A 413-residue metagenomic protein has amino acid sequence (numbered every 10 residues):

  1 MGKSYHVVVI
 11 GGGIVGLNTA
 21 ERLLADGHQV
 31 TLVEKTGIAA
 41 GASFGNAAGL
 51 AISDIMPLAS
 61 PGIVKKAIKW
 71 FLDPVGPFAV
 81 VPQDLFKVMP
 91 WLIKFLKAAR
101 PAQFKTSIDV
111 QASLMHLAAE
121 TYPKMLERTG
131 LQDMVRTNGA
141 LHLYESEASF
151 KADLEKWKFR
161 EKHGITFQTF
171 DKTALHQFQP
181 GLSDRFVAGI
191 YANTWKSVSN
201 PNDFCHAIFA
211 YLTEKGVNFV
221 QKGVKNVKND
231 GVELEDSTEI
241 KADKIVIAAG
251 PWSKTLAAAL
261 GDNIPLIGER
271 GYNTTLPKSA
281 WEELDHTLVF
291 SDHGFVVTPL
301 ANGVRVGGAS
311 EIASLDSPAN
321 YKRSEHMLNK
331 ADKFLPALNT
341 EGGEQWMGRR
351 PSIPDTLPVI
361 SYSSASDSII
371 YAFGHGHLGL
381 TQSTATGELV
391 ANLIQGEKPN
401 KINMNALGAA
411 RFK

Functional and structural regions predicted by a protein language model:
K3-G13: Beta1/beta-strand and adjacent pyrophosphate-binding region of the FAD-binding site in flavoprotein oxidoreductases
G16-L17: N-terminal Rossmann-fold NAD(P) dinucleotide-binding loop
A25-F44: Glycine-rich FAD pyrophosphate-binding loop
K35, N46-G49, D54, L58-A98 (+2 more regions): Active-site substrate-recognition segment that forms the wall of the catalytic cavity or substrate channel
A48-D171: Dinucleotide-binding Rossmann-like beta1-alpha1 core, especially the glycine-rich loop that anchors the ADP
T106-A119, H142-A152, Q177-F178, I190-A210 (+2 more regions): Short beta-strand to alpha-helix junction loop
K151-H163, L182-D230, L234-D236, I240-K244: Helical element adjacent to the flavin cofactor pocket in flavoenzyme catalytic cores
T169, L357-K413: C-terminal lid/capping helical subdomain adjacent to the catalytic/cofactor pocket in oxidative enzymes
